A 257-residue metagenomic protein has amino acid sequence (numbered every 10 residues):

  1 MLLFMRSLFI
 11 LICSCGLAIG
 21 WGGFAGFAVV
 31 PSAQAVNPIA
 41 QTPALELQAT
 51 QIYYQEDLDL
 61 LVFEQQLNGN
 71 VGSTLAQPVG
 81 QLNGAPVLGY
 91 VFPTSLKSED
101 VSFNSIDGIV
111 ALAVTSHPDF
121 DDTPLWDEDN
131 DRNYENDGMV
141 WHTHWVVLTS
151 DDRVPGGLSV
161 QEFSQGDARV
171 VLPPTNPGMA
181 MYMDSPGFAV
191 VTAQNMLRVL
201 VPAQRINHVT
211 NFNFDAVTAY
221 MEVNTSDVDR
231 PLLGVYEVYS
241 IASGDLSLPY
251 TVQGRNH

Functional and structural regions predicted by a protein language model:
M1-R6: N-terminal secretory signal peptides that target proteins for export/translocation
I10-A28: Bacterial N-terminal signal peptides
G20, A28, A33-A35, R132: Boundary at the C-terminal end of the N-terminal hydrophobic targeting segment
L45-I52, D57-T149: Surface-exposed, glycine/proline- and aromatic-rich loop segments on solvent-exposed faces across compartments
T149-P202: Short helix-loop boundary/capping segments
L200-R205, M221: A motif-centric signal for short, conserved binding hotspots located in accessible loops or intrinsically disordered
I206-T210: Substrate-binding/catalytic groove segments of enzymes that remodel or degrade extracellular structural polymers
F212-H257: Acidic/polar low-complexity flexible segments
